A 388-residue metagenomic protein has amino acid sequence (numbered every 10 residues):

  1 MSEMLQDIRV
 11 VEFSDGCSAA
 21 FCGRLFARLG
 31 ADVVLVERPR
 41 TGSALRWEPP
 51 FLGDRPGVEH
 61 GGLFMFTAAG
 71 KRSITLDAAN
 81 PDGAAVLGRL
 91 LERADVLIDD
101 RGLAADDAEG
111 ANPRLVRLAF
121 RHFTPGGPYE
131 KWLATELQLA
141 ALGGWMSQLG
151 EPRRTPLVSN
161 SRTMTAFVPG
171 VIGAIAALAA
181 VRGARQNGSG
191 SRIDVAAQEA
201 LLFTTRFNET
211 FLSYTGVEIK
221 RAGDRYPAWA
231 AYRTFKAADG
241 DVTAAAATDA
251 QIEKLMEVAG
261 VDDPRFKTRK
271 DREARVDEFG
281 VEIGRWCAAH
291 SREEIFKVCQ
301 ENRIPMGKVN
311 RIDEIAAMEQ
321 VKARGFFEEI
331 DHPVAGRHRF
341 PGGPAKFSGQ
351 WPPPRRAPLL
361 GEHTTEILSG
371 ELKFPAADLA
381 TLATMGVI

Functional and structural regions predicted by a protein language model:
M1-Q186, L359, T365-I388: N-terminal helix-loop segment corresponding to the beta1-alpha1 unit of nucleotide/adenylate-binding folds
M1-R9, K220, A230, K236-A237 (+1 more regions): Terminal low-complexity tails and localization/encapsulation signals of metabolic enzymes
R40, H122-T124, A197-L202, D239-D241 (+2 more regions): Glycine-rich beta-alpha junction loops
R46-P49, S213-I219: Short Pro/Gly-enriched beta-strand edge/turn motifs at strand-loop
P125, R154-T163, R185-L201, K220-P227 (+1 more regions): Conserved Rossmann-fold dehydrogenase catalytic segment
G170-G190, F203, F207-Y214, M256-D262: Oxidoreductase and adenylate-handling cofactor-binding alpha/beta cores
A230-N302, M306: Aromatic-enriched alpha-helical interface/lid elements that frame and gate functional surfaces
Q300-V321: Conserved PLP cofactor-binding pocket of PLP-dependent enzymes
